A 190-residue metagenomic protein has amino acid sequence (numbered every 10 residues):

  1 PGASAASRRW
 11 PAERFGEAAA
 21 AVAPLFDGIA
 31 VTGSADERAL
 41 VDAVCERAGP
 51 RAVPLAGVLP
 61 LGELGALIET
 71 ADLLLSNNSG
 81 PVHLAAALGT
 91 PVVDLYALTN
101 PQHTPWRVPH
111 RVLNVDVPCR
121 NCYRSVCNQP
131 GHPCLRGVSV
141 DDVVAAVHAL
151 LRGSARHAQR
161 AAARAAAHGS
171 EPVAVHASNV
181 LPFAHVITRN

Functional and structural regions predicted by a protein language model:
P1-S7, A12, H157: Mid-sequence helix-capping/hinge segment at a functional interface
G2-A5, G80-P81, L98: Short glycine-rich anion-binding loops that position phosphate/pyrophosphate groups of nucleotides and phosphorylated
A5-A6, R38-A39, L61, P101-Q102 (+1 more regions): Flexible, glycine-rich phosphate/dinucleotide-binding loops and adjacent beta-alpha linkers at cofactor/substrate
P11-Y96: Donor-binding and catalytic core of enzymes assembling or modifying cell-surface/extracellular glycoconjugates
C45-E46, P54-L55, H83-R160, A177 (+1 more regions): Nucleotide-sugar donor-binding patch of glycosyltransferase catalytic domains
